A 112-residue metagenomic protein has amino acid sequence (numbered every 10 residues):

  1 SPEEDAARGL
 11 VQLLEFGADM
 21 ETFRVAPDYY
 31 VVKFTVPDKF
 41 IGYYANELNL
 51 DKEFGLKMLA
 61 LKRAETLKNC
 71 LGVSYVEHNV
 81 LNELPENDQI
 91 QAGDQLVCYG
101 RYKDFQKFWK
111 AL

Functional and structural regions predicted by a protein language model:
S1-I41: Flexible, Lys/Arg-rich cytosolic regulatory linkers and terminal tails that connect or flank
Y43-L112: Cytosolic Rossmann-like ligand/nucleotide-binding regulatory domains
